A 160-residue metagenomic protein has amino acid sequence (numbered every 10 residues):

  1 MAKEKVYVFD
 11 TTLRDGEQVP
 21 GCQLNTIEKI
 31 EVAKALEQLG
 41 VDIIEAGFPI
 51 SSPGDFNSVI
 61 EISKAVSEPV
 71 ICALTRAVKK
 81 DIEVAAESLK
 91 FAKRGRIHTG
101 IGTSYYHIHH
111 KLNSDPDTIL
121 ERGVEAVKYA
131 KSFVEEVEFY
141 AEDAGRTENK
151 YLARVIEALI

Functional and structural regions predicted by a protein language model:
M1-C22: N-terminal amphipathic alpha-helix/helix-capping segment at the start of soluble metabolic enzymes
A2-V6, G40-D42, S67-I71, K93-G95 (+1 more regions): Short, well-ordered coil/turn segments that N-cap beta-strands
E17-I27, Q38, F48: N-terminal binding-site loop/beta-alpha segment at the start of enzyme catalytic domains that lines or forms
Q23-L24, P49, D117, R146: Residue-level marker of alpha-helix boundaries and capping positions
K29-G47, L89: Catalytic domains of carbohydrate-active enzymes, especially glycoside hydrolases
A35-Q38, E61, Y129, A158: Alpha-helical scaffold elements within enzyme catalytic domains, especially in hydrolases
V41-P69, A73-R76, I101-L112, Y140-T147: Glycine-rich, proline-tolerant flexible connector loops at the mouths of alpha/beta enzymes
K80-I160: Hydrophobic, small-residue-rich alpha-helical packing segments that form membrane-like cores
